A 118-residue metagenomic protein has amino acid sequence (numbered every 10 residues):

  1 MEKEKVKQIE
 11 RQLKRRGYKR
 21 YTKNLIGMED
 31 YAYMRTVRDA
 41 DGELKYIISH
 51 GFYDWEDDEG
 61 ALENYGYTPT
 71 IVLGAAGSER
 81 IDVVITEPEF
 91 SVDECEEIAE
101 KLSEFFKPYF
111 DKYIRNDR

Functional and structural regions predicted by a protein language model:
E2-T22, L102: Amphipathic alpha-helical segments
E2-V6, G27-Y31, D41-R118: Intrinsically disordered, low-complexity regulatory regions enriched in serine/threonine/proline and acidic residues
G17-Y21, L25, A40-E43: Intrinsically disordered, low-complexity segments enriched in polar/charged small residues
M34-V37: Polyanion-binding interface signature
